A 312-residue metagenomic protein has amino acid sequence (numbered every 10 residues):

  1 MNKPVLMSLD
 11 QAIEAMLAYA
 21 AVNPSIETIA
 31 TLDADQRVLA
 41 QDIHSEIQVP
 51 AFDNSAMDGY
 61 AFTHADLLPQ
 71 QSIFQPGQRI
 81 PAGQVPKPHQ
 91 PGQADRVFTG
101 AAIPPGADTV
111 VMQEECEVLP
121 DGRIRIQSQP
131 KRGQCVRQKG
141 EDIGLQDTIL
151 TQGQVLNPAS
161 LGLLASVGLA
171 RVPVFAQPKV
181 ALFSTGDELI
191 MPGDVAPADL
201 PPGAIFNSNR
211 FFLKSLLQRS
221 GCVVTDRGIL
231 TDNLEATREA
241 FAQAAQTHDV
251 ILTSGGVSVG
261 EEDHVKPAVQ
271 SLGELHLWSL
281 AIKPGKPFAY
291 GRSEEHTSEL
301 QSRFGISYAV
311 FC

Functional and structural regions predicted by a protein language model:
M1-A170: Phosphate-interaction motifs
M1-L17, L200, N209, L213-S220 (+3 more regions): N-terminal intrinsically disordered, low-complexity, charge/repeat-rich segments that act as generic
Q78-P91, D95-R96, D108-V110, F211-S271: N-terminal small/polar loop signature for handling phosphorylated ligands or for N-terminal nucleophile
R96-F98, Q127, T151, L182-T185 (+2 more regions): Short beta-strand segments
G100-A101, D187-E188, G256-E262, R303: Short glycine-rich anion-binding loops that position phosphate/pyrophosphate groups of nucleotides and phosphorylated
Q138-V250: Phosphate-binding glycine-rich loops and their immediate beta-loop-alpha structural context
A268-E294, S298: Glycine-rich phosphate/nucleotide-binding loop
E295-C312: Single conserved hydrophobic/aromatic residue that forms the stacking wall/gate of nucleotide- or nucleobase-binding
